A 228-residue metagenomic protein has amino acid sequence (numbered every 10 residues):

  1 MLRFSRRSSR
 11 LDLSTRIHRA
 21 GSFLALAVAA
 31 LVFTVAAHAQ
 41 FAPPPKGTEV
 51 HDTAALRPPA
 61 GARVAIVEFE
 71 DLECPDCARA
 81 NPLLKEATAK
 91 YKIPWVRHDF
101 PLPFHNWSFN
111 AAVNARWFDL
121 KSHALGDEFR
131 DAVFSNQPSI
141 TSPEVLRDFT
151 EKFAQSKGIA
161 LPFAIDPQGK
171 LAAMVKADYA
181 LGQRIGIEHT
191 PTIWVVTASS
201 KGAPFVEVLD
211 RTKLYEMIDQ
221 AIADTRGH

Functional and structural regions predicted by a protein language model:
M1-R19: N-terminal secretory signal peptides that target proteins for export/translocation
F4, E151-H228: C-terminal cap of thioredoxin/glutaredoxin-like
G21-T34: Bacterial N-terminal signal peptides
H38-Q40: Boundary of Sec targeting at the N-terminus
K46-V64: A short beta-strand-turn-helix
P58-G61, T88-K90, W107, R184-H189: Extracellular/periplasmic catalytic domains that process cell-envelope and extracellular macromolecules
V64-A65, P191: Short loop/turn microsegments at loop-to-beta-strand junctions
V67, L72, A78-F153: Structural alpha/beta surface segment adjacent to cysteine/selenocysteine redox centers across thiol/disulfide enzymes
